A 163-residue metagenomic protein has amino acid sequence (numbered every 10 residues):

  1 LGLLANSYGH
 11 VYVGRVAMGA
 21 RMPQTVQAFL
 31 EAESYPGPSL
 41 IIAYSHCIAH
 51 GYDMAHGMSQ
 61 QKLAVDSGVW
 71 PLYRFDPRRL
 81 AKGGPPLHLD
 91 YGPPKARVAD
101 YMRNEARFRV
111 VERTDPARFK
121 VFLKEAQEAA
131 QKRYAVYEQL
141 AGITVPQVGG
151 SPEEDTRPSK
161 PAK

Functional and structural regions predicted by a protein language model:
L1-G92: Glycine-rich ThDP/TPP pyrophosphate-binding loop and its adjacent helix/strand module within ThDP-dependent enzymes
A55-K163: Conserved acidic/glycine
